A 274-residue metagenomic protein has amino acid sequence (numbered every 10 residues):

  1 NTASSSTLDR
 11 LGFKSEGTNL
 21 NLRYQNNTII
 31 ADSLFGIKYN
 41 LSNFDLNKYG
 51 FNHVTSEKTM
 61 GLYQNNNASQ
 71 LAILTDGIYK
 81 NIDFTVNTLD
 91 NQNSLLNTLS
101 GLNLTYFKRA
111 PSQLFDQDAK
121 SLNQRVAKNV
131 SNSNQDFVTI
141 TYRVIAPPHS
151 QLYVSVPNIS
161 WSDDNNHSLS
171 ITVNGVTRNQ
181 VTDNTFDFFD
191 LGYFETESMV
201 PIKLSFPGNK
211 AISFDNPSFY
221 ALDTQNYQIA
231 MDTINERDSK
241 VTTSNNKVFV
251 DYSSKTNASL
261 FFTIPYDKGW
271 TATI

Functional and structural regions predicted by a protein language model:
N1-A258, T263-W270: Soluble catalytic regions of membrane-associated enzymes that act on cell-envelope and secretory-pathway components
T273-I274: C-terminal beta-sandwich/jelly-roll accessory domains of carbohydrate-active enzymes
